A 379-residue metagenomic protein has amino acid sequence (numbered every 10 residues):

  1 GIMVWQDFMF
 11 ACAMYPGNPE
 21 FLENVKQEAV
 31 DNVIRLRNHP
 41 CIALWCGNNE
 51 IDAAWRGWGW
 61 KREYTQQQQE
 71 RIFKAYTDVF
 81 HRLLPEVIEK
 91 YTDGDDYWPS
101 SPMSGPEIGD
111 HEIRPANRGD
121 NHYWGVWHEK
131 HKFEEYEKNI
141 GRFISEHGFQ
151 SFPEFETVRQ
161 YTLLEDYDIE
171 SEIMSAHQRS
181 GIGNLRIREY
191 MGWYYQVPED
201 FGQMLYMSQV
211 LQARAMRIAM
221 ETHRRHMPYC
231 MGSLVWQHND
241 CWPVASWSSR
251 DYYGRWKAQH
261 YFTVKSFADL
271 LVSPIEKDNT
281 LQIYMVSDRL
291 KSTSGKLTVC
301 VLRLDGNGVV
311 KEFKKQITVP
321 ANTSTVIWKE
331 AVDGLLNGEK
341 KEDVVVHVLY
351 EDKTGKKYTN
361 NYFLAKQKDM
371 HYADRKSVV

Functional and structural regions predicted by a protein language model:
G1-F10, V25-N32, A219: Extended, hydrophobic alpha-helical segments in both membrane/secreted and soluble proteins
W5-D7, C12-M14, A53-W58, P243: Short acidic/His/Gly/Ser-rich catalytic and metal-binding motifs that mark active-site loops of diverse hydrolases
Y15-D110, L211-R214, Y253-G254: Active-site neighborhood of glycoside hydrolase catalytic domains
W45, V79, E86-E89, W98-I108 (+3 more regions): Substrate-binding clefts and catalytic carboxylate motifs of secreted carbohydrate-active enzymes
L281-K329, K340-E351: Beta-strand-rich binding/interaction modules
G295, V332-R375: Terminal connector regions
V378: Conserved small/polar residues in nucleotide/adenosyl-binding loops
